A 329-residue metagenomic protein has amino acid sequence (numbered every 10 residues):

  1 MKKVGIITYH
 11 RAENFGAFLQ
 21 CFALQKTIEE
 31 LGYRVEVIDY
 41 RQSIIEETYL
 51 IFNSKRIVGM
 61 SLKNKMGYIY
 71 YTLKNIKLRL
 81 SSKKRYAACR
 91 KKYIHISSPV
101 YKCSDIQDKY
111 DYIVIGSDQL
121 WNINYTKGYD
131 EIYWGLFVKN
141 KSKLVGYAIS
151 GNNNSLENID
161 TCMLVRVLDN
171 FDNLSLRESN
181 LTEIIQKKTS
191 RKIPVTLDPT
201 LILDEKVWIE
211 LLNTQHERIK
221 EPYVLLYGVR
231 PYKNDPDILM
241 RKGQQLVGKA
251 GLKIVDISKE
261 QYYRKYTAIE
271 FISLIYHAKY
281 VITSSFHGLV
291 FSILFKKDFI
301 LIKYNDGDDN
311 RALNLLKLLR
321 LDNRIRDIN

Functional and structural regions predicted by a protein language model:
M1-N329: Active-site anion-handling motifs in enzyme catalytic cores
